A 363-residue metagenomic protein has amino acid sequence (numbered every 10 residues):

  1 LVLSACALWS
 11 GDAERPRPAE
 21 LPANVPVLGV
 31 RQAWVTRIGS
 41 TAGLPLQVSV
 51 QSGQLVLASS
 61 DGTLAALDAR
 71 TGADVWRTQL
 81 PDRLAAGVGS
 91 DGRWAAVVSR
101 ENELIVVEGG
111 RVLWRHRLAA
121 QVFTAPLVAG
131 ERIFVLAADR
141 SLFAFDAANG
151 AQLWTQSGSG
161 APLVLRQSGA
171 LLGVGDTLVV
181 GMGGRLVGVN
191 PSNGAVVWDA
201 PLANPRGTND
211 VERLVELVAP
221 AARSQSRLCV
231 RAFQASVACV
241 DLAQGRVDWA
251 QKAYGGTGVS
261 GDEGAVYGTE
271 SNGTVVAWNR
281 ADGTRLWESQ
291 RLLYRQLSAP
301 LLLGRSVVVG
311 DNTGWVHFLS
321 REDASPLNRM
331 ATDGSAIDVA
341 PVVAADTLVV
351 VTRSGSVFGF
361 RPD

Functional and structural regions predicted by a protein language model:
A7-S10: Bacterial signal peptide processing site
D12-A19, P26-S49, W76-G92, L113-A129 (+5 more regions): Extracytoplasmic beta-rich repeat domains
S59-S60, S99-R100, A137-A138, G181-G183 (+4 more regions): Structural signature of WD-repeat beta-propellers
D68-T71, E108-R111, D146-G150, P191-N193 (+4 more regions): Short loop/turn segments that connect beta-strands within beta-propeller blades
Y267-A277, T284-F318: Loop/turn-rich, solvent-exposed surfaces of beta-rich toroidal or solenoidal domains
